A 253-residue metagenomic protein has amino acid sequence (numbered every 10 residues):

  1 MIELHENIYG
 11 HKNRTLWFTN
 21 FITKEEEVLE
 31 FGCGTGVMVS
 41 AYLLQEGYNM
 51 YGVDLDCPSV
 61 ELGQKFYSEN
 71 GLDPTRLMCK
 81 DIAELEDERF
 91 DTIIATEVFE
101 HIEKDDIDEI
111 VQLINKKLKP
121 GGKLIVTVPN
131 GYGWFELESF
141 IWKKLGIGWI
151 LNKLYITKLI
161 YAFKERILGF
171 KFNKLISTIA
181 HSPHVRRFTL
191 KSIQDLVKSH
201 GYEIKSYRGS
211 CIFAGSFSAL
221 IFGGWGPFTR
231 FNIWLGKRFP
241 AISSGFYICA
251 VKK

Functional and structural regions predicted by a protein language model:
M1-E88, T92-T96, D108-V111, G209-I212 (+1 more regions): Conserved N-terminal segment of class I S-adenosyl-L-methionine
I2-K12, L55-P58, F66, E103-I114 (+1 more regions): S-adenosyl-L-methionine-dependent methyltransferase catalytic module, highlighting the catalytic core
E27, G121-K123: Short glycine-centered segments of the SAM/dcSAM-binding site in methyltransferase folds
G47, P74, G121, G201-I204: A generic structural signal for alpha->beta connector loops
E97-H101: Short catalytic micro-motifs in class I SAM-dependent methyltransferases
